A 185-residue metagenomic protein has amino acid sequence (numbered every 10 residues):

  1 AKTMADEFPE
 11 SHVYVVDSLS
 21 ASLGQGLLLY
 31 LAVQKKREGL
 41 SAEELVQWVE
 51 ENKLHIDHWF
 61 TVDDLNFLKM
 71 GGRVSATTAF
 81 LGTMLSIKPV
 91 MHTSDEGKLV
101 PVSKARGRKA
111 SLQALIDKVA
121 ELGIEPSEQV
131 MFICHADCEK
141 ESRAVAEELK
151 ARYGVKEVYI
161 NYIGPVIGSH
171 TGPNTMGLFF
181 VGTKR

Functional and structural regions predicted by a protein language model:
A1-Y14, S20-R185: Mixed-charge interfacial surface used for oligomerization/domain docking and macromolecular partner engagement
